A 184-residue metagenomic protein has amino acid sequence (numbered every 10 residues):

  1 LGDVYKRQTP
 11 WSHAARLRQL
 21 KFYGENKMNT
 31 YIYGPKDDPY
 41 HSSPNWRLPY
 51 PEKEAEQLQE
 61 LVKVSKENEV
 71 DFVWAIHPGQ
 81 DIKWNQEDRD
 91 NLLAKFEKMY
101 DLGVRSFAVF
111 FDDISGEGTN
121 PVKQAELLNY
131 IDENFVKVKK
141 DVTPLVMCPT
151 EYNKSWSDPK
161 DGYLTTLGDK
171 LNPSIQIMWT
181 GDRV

Functional and structural regions predicted by a protein language model:
L1-Y5: Short, small-residue-biased leader/transition segments that mark boundaries at the very start of proteins
T9-F22, D88-K98: Short, acidic/polar
A14-D38: Catalytic domains of carbohydrate-active enzymes, especially glycoside hydrolases
Y23, V109, I177: Conserved, mostly hydrophobic/aromatic
M28-N29, K66-F72, G103-F107, D141-T143 (+1 more regions): Short, well-ordered coil/turn segments that N-cap beta-strands
Y40-W74: Aromatic-lined substrate-binding rim segments of carbohydrate-active enzymes
N85-A108, K123, L127-F135: An active-site-proximal structural segment forming one wall of the substrate-binding cleft that immediately precedes
I114-V184: Catalytic-core regions of glycoside hydrolase
